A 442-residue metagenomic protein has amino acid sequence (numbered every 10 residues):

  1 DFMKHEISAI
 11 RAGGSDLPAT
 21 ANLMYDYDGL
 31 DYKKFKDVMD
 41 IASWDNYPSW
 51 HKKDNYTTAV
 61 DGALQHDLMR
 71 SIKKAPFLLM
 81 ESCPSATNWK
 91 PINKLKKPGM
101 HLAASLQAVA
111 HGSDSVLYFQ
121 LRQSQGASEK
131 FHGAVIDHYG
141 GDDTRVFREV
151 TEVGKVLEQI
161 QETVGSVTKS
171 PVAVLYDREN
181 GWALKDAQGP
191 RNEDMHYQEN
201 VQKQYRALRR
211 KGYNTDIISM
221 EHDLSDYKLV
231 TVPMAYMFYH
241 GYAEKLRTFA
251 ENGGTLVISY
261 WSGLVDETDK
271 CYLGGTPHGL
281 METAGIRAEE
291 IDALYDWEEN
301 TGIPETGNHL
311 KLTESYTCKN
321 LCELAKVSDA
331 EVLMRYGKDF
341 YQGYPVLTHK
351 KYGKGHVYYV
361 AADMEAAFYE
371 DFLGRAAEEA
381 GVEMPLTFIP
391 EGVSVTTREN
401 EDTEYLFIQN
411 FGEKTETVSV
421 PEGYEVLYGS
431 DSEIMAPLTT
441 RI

Functional and structural regions predicted by a protein language model:
D1: Active-site-proximal, well-structured secondary-structure segments within enzyme catalytic domains
K4, A12-D16, Y25, K36 (+2 more regions): Carbohydrate-binding surfaces of carbohydrate-active enzymes
A9: Basic, glycine-enriched DNA-binding surface that flanks or lies within the catalytic cores of DNA
T20: A short acidic/basic microdomain associated with nuclease active sites
L30-D31: Short, glycine/polar-rich helix-capping loops at beta-to-alpha or helix-loop-helix junctions that flank or form
